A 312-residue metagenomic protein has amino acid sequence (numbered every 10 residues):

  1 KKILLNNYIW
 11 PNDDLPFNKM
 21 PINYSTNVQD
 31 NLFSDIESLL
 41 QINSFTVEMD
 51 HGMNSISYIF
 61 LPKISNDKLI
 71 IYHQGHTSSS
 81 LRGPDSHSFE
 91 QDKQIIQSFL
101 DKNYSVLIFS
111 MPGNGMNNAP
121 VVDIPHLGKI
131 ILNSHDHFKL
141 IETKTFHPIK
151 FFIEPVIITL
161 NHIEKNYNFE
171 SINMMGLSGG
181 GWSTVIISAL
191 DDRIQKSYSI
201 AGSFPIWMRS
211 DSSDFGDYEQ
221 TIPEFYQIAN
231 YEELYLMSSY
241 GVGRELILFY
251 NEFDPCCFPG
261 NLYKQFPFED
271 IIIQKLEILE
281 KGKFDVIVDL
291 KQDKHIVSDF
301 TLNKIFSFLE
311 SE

Functional and structural regions predicted by a protein language model:
P16-S65: N-terminal cap/lid segment of alpha/beta-hydrolase-fold proteins
M49-H51, Y72-S78, N251: Glycine-rich His-Gly loop
I56-Y58, N66-T77: Short beta-strand element of the alpha/beta-hydrolase
Y58, L81-D85, N117-V122, I186-I187 (+2 more regions): Short, solvent-exposed loop/turn and secondary-structure capping segments
H73-E154: Cap/lid segment of the alpha/beta-hydrolase catalytic domain
I157-T221: Primarily recognizes the serine-hydrolase "nucleophile elbow" in alpha/beta-hydrolase and SGNH/GDSL folds
K196, P205-E280, D293: The feature captures the conserved acid-bearing segment of alpha/beta-hydrolase catalytic domains
I273-E312: C-terminal catalytic histidine-bearing segment of alpha/beta-hydrolase fold enzymes
